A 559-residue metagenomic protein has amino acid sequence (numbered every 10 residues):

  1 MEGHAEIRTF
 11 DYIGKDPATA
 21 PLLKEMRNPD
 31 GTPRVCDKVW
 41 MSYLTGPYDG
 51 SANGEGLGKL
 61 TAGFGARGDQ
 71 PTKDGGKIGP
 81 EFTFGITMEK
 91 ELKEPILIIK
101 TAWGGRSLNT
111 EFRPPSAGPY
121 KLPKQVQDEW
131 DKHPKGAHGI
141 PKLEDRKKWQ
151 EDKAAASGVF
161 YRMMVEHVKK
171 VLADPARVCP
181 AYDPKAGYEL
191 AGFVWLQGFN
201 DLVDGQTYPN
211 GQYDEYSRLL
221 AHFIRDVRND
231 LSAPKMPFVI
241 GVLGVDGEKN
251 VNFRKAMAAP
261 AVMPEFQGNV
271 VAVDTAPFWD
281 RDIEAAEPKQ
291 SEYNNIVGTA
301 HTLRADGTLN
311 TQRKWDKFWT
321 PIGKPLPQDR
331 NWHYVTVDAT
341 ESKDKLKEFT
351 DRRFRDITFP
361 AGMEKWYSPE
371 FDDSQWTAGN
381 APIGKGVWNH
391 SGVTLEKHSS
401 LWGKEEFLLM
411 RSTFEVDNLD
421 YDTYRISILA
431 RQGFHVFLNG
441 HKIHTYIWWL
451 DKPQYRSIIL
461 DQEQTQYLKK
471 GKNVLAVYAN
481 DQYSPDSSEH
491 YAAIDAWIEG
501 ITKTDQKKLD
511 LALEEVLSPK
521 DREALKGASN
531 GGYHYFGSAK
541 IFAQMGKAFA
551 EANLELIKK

Functional and structural regions predicted by a protein language model:
M1-A191, L196-K324, E415, D505-A548 (+1 more regions): Conserved, well-structured interaction surfaces
G3-F10, G14-K15, W130, Q312-G362 (+2 more regions): An acidic-aromatic loop/edge-strand motif
P17-E25, G31-Y48, G56, Y188 (+9 more regions): Mature extracytoplasmic enzyme cores
P369, D373-E405: Surface-exposed, low-complexity/disordered Ser/Thr/Gly/Pro/Asn-rich loops and linkers
W376, F414-G440, L475: Aromatic-lined ligand-binding clefts that engage carbohydrates, nucleic acids, or primary amines
G403-D417, R456-L460: Short beta-strands within extracellular/lumenal beta-sheet-rich domains
G403-E405, D417-L419, D451, L468-K470: Surface-exposed coil/turn segments at beta-strand junctions on protein surfaces, enriched
L438-D461: Solvent-exposed beta-strand/loop surfaces of large extracellular or lumenal domains
